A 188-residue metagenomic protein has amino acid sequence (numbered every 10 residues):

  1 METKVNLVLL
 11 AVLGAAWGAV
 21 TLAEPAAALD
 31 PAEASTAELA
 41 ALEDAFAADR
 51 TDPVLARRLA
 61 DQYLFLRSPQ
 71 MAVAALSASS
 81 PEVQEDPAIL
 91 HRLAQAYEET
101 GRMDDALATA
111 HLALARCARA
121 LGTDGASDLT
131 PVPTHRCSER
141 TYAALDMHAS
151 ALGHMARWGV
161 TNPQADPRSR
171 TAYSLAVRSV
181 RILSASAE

Functional and structural regions predicted by a protein language model:
M1-E38, A187: Long, contiguous interaction/recruitment modules in multidomain scaffold/adaptor proteins
L13, D128-E188: Terminal, low-structured helical/coil segments at or just beyond the last alpha-helical repeat
V54-R58, P87-R92, A108, G122-L129 (+1 more regions): Alpha-solenoid helical repeat scaffolds
E98, D104-L121, G153: TPR/TPR-like (Sel1-like) alpha-helical repeat modules
